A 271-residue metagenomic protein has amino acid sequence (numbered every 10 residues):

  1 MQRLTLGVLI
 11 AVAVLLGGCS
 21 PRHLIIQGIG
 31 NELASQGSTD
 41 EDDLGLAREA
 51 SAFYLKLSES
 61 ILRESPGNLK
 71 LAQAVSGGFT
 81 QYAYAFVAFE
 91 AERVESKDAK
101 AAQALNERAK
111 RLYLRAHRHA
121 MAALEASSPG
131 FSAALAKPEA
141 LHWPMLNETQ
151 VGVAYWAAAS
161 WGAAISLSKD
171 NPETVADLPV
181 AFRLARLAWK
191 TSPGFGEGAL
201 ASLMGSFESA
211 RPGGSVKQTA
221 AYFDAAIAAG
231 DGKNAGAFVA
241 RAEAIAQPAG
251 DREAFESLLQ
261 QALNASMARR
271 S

Functional and structural regions predicted by a protein language model:
M1-V8: Bacterial N-terminal signal peptides that target proteins for export
L15-G18: C-terminal motif of bacterial Sec signal peptides marking the signal peptidase cleavage site
S20-I26: Bacterial lipoprotein signal-peptidase II cleavage site
G28-S60, E64-S65, G78-K190, A199-D231 (+1 more regions): Short coil/linker segments at helix-helix boundaries
G196: Charged, well-structured binding/catalytic surfaces in domain cores that contact anionic ligands
